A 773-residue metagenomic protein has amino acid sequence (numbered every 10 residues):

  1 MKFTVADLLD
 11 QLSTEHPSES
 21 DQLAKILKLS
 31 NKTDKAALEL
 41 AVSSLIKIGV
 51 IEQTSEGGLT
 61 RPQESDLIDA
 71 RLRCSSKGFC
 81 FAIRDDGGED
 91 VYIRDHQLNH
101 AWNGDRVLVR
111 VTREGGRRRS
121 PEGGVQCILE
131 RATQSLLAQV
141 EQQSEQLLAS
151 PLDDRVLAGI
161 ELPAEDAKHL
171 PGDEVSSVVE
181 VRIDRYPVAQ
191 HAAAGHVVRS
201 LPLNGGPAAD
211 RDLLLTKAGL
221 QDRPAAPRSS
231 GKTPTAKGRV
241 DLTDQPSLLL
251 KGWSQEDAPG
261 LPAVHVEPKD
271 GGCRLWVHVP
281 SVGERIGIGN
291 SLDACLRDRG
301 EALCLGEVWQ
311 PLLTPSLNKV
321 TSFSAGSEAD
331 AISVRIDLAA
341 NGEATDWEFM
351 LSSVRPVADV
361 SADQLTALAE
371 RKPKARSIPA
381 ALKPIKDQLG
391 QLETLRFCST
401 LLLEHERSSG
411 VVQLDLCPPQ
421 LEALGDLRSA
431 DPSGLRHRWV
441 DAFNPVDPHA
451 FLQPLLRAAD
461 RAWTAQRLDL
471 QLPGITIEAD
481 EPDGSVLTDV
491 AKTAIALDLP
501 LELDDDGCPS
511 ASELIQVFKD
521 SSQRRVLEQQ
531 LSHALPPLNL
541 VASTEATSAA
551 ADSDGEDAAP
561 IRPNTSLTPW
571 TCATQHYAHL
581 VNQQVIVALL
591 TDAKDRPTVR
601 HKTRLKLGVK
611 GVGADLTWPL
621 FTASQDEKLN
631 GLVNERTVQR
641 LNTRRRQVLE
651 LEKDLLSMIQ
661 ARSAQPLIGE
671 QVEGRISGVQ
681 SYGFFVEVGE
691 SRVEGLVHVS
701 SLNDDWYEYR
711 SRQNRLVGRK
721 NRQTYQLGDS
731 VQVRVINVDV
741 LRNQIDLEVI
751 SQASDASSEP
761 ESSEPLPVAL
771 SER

Functional and structural regions predicted by a protein language model:
M1-V279, G283-E328, D359, A367 (+6 more regions): Charge-lined substrate channels and their catalytic hotspots, especially those that engage the 3′ end of RNA
K25, S176, R185-P187, P227-N703 (+4 more regions): Electropositive polyanion-binding surfaces
S700, W706-R715: Active-site pocket scaffolds in enzymes
